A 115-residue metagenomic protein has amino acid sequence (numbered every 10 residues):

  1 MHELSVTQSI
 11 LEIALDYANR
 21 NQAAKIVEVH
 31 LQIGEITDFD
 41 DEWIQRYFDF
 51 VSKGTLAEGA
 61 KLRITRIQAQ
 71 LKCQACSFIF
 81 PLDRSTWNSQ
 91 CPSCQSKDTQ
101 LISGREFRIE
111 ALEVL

Functional and structural regions predicted by a protein language model:
M1-A60: Long, charged N-terminal interaction/targeting segments
E58-I64, A75-L82: Short, intrinsically disordered, charge-biased short linear motifs at domain edges
I67-Q68, S85-T86: Flanking scaffold residues of small Cys/His-coordinated metal-binding clusters
L71, S89, F107: Cys/His-enriched microdomains
C73-C76, C91-C94: Short cysteine-rich clusters marking metal-coordination/redox-active sites
P81, T99-Q100: Short functional micro-motifs and their immediate structural scaffolds
A111-L115: Short hydrophobic/aromatic patches at helix-to-coil boundaries
